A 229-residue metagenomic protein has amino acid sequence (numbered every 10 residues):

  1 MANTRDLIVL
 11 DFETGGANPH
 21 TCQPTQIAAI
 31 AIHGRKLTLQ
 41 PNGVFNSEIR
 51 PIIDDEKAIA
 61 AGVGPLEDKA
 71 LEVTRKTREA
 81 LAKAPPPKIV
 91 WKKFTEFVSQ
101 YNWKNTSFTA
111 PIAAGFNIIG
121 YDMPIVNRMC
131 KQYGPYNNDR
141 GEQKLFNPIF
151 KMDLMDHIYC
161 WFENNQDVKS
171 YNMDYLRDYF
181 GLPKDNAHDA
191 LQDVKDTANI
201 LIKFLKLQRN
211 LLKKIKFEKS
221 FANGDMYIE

Functional and structural regions predicted by a protein language model:
A2-N127, D178, L182, H188: Conserved non-catalytic scaffold segment of RNase H-like nuclease domains
A2-N3, D178-Y179, L191, K195-E229: Acidic two-metal-ion nuclease catalytic site recognized across multiple nuclease folds, prominently DnaQ/RNase D-T
R78-A82, N137-P148, K184-D189: Short, surface-exposed acidic
Y121-F150: Substrate-recognition/cap helix-loop segment adjacent to the acidic, metal-dependent catalytic center of Asp-based
R128-Y136, C160, Y179, I200-L207: Active-site catalytic microenvironments for nucleophilic, acid-base chemistry
I149-D167: Short alpha-helix plus adjacent loop in nuclease-associated cores
N165-R177: A structural motif
